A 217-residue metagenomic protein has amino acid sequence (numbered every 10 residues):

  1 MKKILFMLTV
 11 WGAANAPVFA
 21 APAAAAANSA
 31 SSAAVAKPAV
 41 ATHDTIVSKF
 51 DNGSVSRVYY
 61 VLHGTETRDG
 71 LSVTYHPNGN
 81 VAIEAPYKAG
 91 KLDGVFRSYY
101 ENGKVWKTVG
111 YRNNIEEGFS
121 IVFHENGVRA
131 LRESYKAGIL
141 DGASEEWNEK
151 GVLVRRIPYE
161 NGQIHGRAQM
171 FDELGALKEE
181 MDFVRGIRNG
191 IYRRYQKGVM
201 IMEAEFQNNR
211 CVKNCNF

Functional and structural regions predicted by a protein language model:
I4-G12: Sec-dependent N-terminal signal peptides
V18-H124, V128-E146, V152-F171, A176-Y195 (+1 more regions): Periodic aromatic/glycine/histidine/acidic cluster detector with a strong bias toward beta-strand repeat architectures
